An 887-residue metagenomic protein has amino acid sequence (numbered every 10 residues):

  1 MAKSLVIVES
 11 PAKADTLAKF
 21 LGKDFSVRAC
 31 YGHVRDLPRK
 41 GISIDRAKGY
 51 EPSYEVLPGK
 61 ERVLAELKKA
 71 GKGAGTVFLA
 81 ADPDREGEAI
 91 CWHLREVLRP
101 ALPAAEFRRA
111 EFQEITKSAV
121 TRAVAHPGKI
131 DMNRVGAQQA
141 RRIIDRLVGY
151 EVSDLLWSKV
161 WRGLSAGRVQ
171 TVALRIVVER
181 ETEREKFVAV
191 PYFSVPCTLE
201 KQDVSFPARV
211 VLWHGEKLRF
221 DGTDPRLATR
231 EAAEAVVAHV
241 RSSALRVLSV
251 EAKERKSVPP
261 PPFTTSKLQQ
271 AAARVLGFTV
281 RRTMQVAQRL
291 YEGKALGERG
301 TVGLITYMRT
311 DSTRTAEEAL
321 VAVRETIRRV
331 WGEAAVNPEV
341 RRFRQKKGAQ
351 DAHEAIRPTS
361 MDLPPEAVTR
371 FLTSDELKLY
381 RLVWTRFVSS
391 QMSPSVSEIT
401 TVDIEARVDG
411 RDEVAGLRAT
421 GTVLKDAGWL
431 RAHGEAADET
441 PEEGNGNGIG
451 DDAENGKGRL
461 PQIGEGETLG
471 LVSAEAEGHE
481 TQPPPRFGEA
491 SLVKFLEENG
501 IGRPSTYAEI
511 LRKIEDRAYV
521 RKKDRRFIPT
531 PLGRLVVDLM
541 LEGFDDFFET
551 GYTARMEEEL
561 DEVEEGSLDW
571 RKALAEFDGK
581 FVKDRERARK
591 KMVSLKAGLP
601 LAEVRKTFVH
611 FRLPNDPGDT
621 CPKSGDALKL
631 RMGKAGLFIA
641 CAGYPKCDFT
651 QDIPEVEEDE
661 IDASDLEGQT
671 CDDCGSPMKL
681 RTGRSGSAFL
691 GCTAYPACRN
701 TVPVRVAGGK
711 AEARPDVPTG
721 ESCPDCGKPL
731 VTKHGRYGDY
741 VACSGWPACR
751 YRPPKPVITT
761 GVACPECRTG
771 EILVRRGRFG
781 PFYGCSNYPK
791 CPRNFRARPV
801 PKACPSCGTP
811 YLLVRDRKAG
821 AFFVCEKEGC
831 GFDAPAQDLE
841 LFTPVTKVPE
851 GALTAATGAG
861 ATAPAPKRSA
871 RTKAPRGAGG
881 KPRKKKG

Functional and structural regions predicted by a protein language model:
M1-R142, T223-L227, E234, E339 (+4 more regions): Intrinsically disordered, low-complexity regulatory segments
A2-L5, T16, K23, V97 (+6 more regions): Basic, low-complexity terminal or inter-domain segments flanking catalytic cores
T16-F20, E66, A89-V97, A119-A123 (+9 more regions): Alpha-helical scaffold elements adjacent to nucleotide-binding pockets in ATP/GTP-utilizing enzyme cores
I115-C197: C-terminal or mid-to-C-terminal helical accessory/interaction module adjacent to the motor/catalytic core
R141-Y150, V169, L199-K201, R255-K267 (+4 more regions): Core structural elements
K159, V178-A228, V275: C-terminal helical "lid" subdomain and adjoining coupling/linker elements of P-loop NTPases
R219-P261: Metal- or metallocofactor-binding catalytic centers and their adjacent structured scaffolds across diverse enzyme
K267-T279, V493-R503: Short helix-coil junctions and helix-kink-helix linkers
